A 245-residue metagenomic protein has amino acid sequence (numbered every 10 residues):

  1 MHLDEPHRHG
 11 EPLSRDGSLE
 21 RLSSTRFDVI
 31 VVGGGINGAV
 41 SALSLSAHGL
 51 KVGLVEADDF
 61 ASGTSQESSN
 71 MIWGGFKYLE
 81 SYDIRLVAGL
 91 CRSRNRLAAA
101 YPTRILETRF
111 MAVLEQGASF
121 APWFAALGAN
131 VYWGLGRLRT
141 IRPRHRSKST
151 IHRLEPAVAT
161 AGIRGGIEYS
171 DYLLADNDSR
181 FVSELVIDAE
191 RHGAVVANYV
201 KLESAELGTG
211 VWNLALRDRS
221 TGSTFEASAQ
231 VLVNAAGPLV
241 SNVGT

Functional and structural regions predicted by a protein language model:
M1-V29, S44-H48: Extreme N-terminal leader/targeting segments of oxidoreductases
T25-F27, T221-V231: Core beta-strand elements of the Rossmann-like FAD/NAD(P) dinucleotide-binding domain in flavoenzyme oxidoreductases
G33-G35, A57: Glycine-rich Rossmann-fold phosphate-binding loop(s) that bind the pyrophosphate of adenine dinucleotide cofactors
S46-E67: Glycine-rich FAD pyrophosphate-binding loop
N70-L154: Dinucleotide-binding Rossmann-like beta1-alpha1 core, especially the glycine-rich loop that anchors the ADP
H152-H192, V196, N213, S223-A227: Helix-loop-beta segment of a Rossmann-like dinucleotide-binding subdomain
N198-W212: A conserved short coil-to-beta-strand element within the FAD-binding core of flavoproteins
N234-T245: Flavin (primarily FAD) binding-site architecture
